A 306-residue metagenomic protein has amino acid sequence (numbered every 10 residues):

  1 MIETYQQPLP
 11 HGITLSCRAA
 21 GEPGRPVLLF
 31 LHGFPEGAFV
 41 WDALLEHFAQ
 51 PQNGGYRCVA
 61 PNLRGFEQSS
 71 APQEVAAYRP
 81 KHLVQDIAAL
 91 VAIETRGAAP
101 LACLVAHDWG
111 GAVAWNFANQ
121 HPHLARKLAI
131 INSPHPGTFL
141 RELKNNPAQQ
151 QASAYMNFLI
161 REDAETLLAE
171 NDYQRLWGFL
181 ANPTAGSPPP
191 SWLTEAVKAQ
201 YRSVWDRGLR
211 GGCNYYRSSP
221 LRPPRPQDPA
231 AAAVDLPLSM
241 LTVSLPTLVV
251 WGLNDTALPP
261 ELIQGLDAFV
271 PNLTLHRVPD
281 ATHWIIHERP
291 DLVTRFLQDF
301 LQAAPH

Functional and structural regions predicted by a protein language model:
I2-T4, I13-L15, V27, V40 (+8 more regions): Flexible "cap/lid" subdomain of the alpha/beta-hydrolase fold that forms the substrate-access gate
L9-P10: Structural motif
A20-A71: Conserved HGGG/HGGXW glycine-rich cap/lid loop of the alpha/beta-hydrolase fold
